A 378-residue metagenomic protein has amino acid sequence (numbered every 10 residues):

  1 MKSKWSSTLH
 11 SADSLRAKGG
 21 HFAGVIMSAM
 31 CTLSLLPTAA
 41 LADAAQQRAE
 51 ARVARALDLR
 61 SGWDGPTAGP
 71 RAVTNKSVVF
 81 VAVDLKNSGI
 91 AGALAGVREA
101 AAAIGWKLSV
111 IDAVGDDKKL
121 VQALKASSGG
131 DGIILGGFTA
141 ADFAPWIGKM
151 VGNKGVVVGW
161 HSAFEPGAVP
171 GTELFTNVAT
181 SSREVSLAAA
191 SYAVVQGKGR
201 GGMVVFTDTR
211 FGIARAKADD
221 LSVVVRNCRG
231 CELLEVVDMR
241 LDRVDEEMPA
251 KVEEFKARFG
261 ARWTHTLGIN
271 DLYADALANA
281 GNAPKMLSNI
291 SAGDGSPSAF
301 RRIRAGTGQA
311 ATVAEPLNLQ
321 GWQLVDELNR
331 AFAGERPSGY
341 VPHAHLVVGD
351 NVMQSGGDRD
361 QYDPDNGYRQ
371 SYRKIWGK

Functional and structural regions predicted by a protein language model:
M1-G19: N-terminal secretory signal peptides that target proteins for export/translocation
G24-S34: Bacterial N-terminal signal peptides
L36-A42: Sec/Tat signal peptide C-region and signal peptidase I cleavage site
D43-K76, V225, L319-K378: Hinge/cleft segment of the Venus flytrap/periplasmic-binding protein
D58, V81-L94, V110-K119, H161-S162 (+6 more regions): Hinge/beta->alpha junction and helix N-cap segments in small-molecule ligand-binding domains
V78-F80, K86, V97, V185-V237 (+3 more regions): An alpha-beta-alpha
I133-G152, L221, R240-R302: Hydrophobic alpha-helical
A141, P145-E184, G202, S296-G308: Flexible loop/hinge segments that line or gate small-molecule binding clefts
